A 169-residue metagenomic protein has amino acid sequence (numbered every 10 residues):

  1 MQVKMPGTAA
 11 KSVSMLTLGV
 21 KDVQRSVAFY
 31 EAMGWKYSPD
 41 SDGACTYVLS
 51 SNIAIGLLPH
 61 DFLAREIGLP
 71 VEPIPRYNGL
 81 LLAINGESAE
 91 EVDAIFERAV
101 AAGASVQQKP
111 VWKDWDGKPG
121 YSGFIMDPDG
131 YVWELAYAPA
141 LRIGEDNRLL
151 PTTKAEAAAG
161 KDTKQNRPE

Functional and structural regions predicted by a protein language model:
M1-R25, L81-I84, P139-E169: N-terminal beta-strand motif that seeds the catalytic metal site of vicinal oxygen chelate
Q2-M5, E66-E72: Short beta-strand/turn micro-motifs at beta-sheet edges
T17-A64: Core segments of cupin and vicinal oxygen chelate
V20-Q24, L81-P128: Vicinal oxygen chelate
F62, D114-W115, P139-R142: A short acidic/small-residue loop/turn micro-motif
L63-L69, I143-G144: A short, acidic/glycine-rich surface segment
M126-A140: Short, contiguous alpha-helical
